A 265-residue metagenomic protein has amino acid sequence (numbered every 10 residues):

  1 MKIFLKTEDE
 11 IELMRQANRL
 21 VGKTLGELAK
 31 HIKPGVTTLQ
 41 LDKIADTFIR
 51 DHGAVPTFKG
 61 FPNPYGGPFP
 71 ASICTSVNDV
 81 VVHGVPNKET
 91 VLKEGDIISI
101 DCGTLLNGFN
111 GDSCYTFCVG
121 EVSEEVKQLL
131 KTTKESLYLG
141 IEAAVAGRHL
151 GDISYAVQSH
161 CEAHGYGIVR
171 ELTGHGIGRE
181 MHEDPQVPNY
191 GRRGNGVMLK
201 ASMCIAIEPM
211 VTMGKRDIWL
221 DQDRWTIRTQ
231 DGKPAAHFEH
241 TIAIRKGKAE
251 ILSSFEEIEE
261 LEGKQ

Functional and structural regions predicted by a protein language model:
M1-Q265: Active-site neighborhoods and metal-handling regions in enzymes and metal-associated proteins
